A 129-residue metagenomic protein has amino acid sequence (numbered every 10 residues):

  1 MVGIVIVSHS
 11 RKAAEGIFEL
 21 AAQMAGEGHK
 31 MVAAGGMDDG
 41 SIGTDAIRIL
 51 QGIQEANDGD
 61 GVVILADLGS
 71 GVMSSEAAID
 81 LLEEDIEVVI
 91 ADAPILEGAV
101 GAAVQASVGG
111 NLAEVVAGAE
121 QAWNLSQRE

Functional and structural regions predicted by a protein language model:
M1-E129: N-terminal loops that bind phosphate or other acidic moieties and the adjacent beta-alpha structural core
